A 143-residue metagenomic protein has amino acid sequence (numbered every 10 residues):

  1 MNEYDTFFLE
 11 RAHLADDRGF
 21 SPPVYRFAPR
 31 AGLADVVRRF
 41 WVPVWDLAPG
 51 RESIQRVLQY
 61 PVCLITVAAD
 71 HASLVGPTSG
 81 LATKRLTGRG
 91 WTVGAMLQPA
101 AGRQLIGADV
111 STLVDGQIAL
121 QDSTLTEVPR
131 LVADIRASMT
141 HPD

Functional and structural regions predicted by a protein language model:
M1-D143: Alpha-helical bundle regulatory/interaction domains
